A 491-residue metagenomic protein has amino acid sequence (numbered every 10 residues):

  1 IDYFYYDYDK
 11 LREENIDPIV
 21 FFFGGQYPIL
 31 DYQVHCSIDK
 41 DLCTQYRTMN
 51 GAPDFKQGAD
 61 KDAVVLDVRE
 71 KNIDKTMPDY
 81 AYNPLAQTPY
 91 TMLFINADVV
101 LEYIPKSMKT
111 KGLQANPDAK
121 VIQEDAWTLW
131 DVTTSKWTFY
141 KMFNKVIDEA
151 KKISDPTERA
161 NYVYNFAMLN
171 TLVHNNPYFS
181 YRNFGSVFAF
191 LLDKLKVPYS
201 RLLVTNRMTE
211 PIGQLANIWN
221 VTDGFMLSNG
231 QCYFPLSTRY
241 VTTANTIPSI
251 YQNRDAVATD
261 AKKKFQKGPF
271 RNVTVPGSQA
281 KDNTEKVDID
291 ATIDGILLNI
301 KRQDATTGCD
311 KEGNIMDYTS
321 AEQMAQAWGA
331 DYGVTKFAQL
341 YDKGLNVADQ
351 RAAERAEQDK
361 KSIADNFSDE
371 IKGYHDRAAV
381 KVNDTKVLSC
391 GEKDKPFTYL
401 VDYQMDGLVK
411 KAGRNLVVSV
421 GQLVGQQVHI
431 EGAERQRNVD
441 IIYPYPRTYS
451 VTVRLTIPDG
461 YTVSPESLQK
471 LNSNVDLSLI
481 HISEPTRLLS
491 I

Functional and structural regions predicted by a protein language model:
Y8-P18, F22-T171, I293-V347, L408 (+3 more regions): Secretory-pathway-linked proteins and extracytosolic
P28, W137-Y140, S154-N161, Y178-S186 (+6 more regions): Conserved structured core elements
F166, N183-P269: Hydrophobic/aromatic-rich core segments of domains that either
T171-N175, D193-T209, Y445, Y461-S467: Short, well-structured beta-strand/strand-turn elements
L192, R302, L455: Hydrophobic, well-ordered secondary-structure elements that form the walls of internal hydrophobic environments
K267-Q279: Short, Gly/Pro- and small/polar-rich lid/capping loops
A280-L297: Leucine-rich, highly hydrophobic segment in Treponema pallidum outer-membrane-associated proteins
Y318, W328-L479, S483, R487: A carboxyl-terminal module marker
